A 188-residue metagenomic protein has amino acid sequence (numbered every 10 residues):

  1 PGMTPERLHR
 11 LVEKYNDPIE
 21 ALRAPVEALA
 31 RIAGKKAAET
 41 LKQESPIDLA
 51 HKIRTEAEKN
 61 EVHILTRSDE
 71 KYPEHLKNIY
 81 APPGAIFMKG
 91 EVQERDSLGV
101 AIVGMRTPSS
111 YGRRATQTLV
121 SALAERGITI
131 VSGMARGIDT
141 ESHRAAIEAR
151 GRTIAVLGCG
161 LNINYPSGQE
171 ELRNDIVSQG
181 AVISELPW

Functional and structural regions predicted by a protein language model:
P1-K71: Short, small/acidic-rich helices and loops at N termini and domain boundaries of DNA replication/processing enzymes
T55, T66-W188: Glycine-biased, small-residue-rich flexible motifs in mid-sequence functional cores and linkers
